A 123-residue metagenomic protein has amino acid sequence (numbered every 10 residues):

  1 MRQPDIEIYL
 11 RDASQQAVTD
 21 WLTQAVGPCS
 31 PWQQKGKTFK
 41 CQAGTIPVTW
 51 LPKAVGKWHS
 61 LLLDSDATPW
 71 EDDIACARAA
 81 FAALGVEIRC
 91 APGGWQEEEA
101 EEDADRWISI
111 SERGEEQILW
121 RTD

Functional and structural regions predicted by a protein language model:
M1-T23: Short, extreme N-terminal segment that most often corresponds to the first beta-strand
Q3-D5, G56-W58, F81: A general secondary-structure signal for short beta-strands and their flanking turns/coil in non-transmembrane regions
V18-G27, A75-A79: Short amphipathic alpha-helices in soluble, non-transmembrane regions that often serve as interface/regulatory elements
T23-T38, E116-I118: Short secondary-structure junctions
S30-W70: Short, intrinsically disordered low-complexity segments
I46, D73-I74, E102-D105: Short, surface-exposed coil-to-beta transition loops
A67-C90: Short, hydrophobic/π-rich interface segment
A83-D123: Acidic, proline/glycine-rich low-complexity IDRs
